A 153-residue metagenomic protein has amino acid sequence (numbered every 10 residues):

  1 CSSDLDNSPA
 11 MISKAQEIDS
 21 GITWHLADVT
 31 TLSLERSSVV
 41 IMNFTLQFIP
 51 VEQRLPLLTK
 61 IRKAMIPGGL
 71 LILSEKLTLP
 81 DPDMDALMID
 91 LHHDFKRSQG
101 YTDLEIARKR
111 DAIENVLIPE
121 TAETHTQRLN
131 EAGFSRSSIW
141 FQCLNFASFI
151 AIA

Functional and structural regions predicted by a protein language model:
S3-L32: Class I SAM-dependent methyltransferase SAM/SAH-binding core
H25, I41, I72: Conserved Rossmann-like nucleotide-binding pocket used by diverse enzymes that bind dinucleotide cofactors
T30-V40: A short acidic, Gly/Pro-enriched loop at the edge of an enzyme's catalytic core that lines a small-molecule cofactor
S38-Q53: A short SAM/SAH-binding and catalytic strip from SAM-dependent methyltransferases
L55-P67: A short glycine-rich, Lys/Arg-flanked "PGG" loop and its adjoining helix->strand segment in the class I
G68-K76: Conserved beta-strand signature within the Rossmann-like core of class I S-adenosyl-L-methionine
K76-A132: C-terminal alpha-helical "lid/dimerization" subdomain adjacent to the S-adenosyl-L-methionine
T126-A153: Core SAM-dependent methyltransferase catalytic element
